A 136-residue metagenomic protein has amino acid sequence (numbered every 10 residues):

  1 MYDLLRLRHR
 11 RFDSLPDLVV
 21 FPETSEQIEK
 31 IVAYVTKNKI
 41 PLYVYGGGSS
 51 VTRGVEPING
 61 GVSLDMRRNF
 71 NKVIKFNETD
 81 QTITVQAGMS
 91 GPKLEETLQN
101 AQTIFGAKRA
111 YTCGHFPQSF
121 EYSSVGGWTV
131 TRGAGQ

Functional and structural regions predicted by a protein language model:
M1-A33, S50-Q81, Q118-E121: N-terminal flexible segment immediately upstream of the FAD-binding catalytic core in FAD-dependent oxidoreductases
L42-G46, V51-R53, L94: Extended, hydrophobic alpha-helical segments in both membrane/secreted and soluble proteins
Y43, T84, T112-G114: Structural detector of well-ordered beta-strand residues that form the stable sheet scaffold of enzyme domains
S49, N69, Q81-T82, M89-T97 (+2 more regions): Short, structural beta-strand-to-alpha-helix junction motif
V51-T52, E56-P57, L98-Q136: A gly/ser-rich beta-alpha-beta helix-loop segment of oxidoreductase catalytic cores
M66-R68, N77, A87-M89, P117 (+2 more regions): Short, structured patches in soluble enzyme cores that scaffold and shape functional sites
